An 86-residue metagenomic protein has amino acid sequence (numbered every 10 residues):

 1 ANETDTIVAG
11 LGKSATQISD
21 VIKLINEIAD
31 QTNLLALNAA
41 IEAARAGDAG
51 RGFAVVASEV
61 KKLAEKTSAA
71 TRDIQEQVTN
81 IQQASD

Functional and structural regions predicted by a protein language model:
T6-L34, A40-D86: Parallel, heptad-repeat alpha-helical coiled-coil signal-transduction segments
